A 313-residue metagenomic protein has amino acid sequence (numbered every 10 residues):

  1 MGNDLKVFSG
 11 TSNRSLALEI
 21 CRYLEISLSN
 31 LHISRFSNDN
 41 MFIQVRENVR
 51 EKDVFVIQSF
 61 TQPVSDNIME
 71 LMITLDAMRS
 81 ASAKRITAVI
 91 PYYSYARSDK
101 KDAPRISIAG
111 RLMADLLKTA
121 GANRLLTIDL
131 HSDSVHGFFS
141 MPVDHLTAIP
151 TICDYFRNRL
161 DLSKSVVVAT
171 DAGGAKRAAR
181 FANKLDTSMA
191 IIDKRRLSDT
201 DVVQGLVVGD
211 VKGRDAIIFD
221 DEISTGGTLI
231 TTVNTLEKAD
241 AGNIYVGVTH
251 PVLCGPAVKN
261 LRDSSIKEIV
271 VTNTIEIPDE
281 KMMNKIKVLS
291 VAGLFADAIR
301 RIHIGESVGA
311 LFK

Functional and structural regions predicted by a protein language model:
M1-K313: PRPP-associated nucleotide enzymes
